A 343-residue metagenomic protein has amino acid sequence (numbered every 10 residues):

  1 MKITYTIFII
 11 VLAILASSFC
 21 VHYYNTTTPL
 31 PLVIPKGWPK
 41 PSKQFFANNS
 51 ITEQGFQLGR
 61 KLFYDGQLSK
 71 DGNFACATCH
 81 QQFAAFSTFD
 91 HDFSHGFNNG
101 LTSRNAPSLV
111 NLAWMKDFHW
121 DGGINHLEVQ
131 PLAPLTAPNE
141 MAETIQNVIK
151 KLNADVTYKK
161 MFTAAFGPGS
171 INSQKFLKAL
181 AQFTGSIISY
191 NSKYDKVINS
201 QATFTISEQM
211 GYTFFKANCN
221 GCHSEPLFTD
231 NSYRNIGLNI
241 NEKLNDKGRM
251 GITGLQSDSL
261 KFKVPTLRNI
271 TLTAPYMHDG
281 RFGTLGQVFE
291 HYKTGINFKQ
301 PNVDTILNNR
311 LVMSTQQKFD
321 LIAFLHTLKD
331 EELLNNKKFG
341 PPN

Functional and structural regions predicted by a protein language model:
M1-I10: N-terminal Sec-pathway targeting helices
T4-Y5, S17-N343: Periplasmic c-type cytochrome electron-transfer domains
I9-S17: Core hydrophobic alpha-helical transmembrane segments of single-pass membrane proteins
